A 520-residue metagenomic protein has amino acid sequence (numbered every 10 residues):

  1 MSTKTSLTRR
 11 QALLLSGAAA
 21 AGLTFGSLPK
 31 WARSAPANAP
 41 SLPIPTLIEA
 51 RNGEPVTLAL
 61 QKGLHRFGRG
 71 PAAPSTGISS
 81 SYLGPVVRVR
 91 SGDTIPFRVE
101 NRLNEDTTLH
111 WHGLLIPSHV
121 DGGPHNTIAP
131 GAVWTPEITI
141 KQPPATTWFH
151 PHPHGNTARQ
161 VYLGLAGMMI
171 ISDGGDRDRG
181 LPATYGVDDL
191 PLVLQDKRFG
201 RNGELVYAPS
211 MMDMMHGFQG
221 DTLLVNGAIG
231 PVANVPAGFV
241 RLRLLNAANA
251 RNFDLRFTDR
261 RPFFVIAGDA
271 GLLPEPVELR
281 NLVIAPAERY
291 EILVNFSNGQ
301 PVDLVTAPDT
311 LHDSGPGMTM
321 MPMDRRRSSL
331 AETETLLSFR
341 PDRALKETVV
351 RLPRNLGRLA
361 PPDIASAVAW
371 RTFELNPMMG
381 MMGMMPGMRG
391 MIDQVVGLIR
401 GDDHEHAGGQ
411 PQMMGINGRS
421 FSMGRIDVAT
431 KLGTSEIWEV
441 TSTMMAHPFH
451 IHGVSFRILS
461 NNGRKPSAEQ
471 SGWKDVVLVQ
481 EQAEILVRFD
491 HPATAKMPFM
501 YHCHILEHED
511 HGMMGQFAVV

Functional and structural regions predicted by a protein language model:
T3-T5, G17, F25-A285, I292-L293 (+9 more regions): Histidine-centered copper-binding motifs that mark active-site loops of extracellular/periplasmic copper enzymes
W111-G113, H119-P124, I128, V265-P276 (+1 more regions): Active-site pocket scaffolds in enzymes
M212, G315-R327, M378-I392, H404-M413: Extracellular/periplasmic low-complexity linear segments
T306-A307: Hard-cation-handling environments
